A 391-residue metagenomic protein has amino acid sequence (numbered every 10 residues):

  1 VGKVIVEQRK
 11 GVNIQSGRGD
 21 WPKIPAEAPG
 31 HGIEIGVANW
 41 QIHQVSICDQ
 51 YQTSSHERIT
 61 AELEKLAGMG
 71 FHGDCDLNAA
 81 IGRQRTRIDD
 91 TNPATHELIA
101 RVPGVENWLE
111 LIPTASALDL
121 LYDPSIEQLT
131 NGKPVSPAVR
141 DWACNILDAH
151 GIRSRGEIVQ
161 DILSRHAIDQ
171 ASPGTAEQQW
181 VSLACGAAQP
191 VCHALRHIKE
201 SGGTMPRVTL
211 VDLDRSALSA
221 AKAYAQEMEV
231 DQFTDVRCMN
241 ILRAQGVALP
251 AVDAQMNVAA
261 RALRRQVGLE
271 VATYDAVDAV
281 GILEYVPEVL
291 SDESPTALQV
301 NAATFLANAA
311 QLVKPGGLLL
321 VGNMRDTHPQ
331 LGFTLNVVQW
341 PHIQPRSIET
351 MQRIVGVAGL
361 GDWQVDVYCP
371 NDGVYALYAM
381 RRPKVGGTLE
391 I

Functional and structural regions predicted by a protein language model:
C75-A171: Conserved Class I S-adenosyl-L-methionine-dependent methyltransferase catalytic core
A187-G203: Conserved SAM-binding loop of SAM-dependent methyltransferases across substrates and taxa, primarily the Class I
Y224-G268: S-adenosyl-L-methionine
D278-G281: A conserved beta-strand element that flanks and buttresses the S-adenosyl-L-methionine
Q299-P315: A short glycine-rich, Lys/Arg-flanked "PGG" loop and its adjoining helix->strand segment in the class I
G316-N323: Conserved beta-strand signature within the Rossmann-like core of class I S-adenosyl-L-methionine
H342-G359: Short alpha-helix
A358-I391: Core SAM-dependent methyltransferase catalytic element
